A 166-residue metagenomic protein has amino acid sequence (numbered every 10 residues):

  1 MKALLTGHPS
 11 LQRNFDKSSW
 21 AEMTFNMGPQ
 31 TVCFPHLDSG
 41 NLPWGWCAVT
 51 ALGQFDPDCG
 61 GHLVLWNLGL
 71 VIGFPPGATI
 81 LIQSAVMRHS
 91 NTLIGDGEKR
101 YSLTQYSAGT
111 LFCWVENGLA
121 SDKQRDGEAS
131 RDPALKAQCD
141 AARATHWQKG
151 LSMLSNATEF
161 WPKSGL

Functional and structural regions predicted by a protein language model:
M1-G45: Conserved, ordered domain cores of eukaryotic regulatory proteins
W44-G45, Q54-L166: Catalytic core of Fe(II)/2-oxoglutarate
